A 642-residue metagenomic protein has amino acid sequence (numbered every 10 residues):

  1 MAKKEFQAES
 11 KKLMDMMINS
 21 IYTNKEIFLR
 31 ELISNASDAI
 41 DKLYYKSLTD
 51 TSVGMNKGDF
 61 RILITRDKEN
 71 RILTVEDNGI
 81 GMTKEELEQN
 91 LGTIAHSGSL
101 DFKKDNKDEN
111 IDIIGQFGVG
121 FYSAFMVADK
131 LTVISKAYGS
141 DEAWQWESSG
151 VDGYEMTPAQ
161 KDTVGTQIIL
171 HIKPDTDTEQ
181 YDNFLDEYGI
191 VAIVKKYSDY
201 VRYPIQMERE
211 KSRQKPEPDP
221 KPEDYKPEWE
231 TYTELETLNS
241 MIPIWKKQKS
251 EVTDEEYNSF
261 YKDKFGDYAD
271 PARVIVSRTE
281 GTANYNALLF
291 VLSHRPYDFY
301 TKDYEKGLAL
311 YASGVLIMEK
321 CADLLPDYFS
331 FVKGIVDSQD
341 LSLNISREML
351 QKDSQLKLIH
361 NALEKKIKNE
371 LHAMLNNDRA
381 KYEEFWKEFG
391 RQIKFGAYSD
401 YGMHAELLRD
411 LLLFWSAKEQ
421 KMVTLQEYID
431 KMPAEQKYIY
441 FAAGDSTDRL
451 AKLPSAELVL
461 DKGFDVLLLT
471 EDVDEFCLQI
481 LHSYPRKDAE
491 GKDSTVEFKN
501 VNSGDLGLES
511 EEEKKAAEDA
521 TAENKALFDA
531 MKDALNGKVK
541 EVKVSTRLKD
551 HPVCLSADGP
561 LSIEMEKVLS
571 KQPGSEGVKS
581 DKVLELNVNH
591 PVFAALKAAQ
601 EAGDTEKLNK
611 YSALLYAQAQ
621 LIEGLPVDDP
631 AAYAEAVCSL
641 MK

Functional and structural regions predicted by a protein language model:
M1-F184, A192, K215: GHKL (Bergerat-fold) ATPase N-terminal catalytic module, capturing the glycine-rich phosphate-binding loop and acidic
I113, L131-G153, K173-N183, Y188-K642: GHKL/Bergerat-fold ATPase module in large chromosome/replication-associated machines
